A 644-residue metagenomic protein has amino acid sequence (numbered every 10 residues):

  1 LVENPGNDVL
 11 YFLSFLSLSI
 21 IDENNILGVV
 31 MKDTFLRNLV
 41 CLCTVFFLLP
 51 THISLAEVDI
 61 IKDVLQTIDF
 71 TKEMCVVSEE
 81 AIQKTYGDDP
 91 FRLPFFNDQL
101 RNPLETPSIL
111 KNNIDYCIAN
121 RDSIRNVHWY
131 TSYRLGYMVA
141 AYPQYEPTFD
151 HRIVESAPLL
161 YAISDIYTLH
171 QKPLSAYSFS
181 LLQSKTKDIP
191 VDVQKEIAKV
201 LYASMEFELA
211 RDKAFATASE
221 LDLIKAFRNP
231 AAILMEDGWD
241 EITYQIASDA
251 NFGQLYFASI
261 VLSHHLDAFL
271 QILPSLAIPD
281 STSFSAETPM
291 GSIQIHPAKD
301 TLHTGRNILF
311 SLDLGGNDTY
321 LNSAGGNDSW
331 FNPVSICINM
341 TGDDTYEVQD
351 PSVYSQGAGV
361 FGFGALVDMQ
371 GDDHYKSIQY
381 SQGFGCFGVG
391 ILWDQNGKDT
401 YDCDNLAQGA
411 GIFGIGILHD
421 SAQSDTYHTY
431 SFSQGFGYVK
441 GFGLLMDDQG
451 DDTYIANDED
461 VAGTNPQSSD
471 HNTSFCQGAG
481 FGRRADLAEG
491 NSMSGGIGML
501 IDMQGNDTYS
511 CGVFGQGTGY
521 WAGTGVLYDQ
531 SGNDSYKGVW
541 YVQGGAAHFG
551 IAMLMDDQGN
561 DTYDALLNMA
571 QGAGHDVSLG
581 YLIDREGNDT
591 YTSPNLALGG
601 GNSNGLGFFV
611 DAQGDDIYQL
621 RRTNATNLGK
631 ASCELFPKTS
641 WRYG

Functional and structural regions predicted by a protein language model:
K32-V40: Bacterial N-terminal signal peptides that target proteins for export
C41-T51: Bacterial N-terminal signal peptides
E57-E206: Long, solvent-exposed N-terminal ectodomains/accessory regions that are displayed to the extracellular/lumenal milieu
V261-P333, G496, L500: N-terminal segments that cap or nucleate solenoid repeat domains
S292-H296, I308-G315, S329-T341, A358-Q370 (+10 more regions): Well-ordered beta-strand segments characteristic of repetitive beta-sheet solenoids
Q294, L302-H303, S311, Y320 (+20 more regions): Hydrophobic "rung" positions of tandem beta-strand repeat architectures that form parallel beta-solenoids
K299-L302, G316-Y320, G326-N327, G342-Y346 (+17 more regions): Extracellular beta-strand scaffolds
S352-G357, G435-F436, I455-N491, G517-T518 (+4 more regions): Acidic/polar low-complexity surface segments
